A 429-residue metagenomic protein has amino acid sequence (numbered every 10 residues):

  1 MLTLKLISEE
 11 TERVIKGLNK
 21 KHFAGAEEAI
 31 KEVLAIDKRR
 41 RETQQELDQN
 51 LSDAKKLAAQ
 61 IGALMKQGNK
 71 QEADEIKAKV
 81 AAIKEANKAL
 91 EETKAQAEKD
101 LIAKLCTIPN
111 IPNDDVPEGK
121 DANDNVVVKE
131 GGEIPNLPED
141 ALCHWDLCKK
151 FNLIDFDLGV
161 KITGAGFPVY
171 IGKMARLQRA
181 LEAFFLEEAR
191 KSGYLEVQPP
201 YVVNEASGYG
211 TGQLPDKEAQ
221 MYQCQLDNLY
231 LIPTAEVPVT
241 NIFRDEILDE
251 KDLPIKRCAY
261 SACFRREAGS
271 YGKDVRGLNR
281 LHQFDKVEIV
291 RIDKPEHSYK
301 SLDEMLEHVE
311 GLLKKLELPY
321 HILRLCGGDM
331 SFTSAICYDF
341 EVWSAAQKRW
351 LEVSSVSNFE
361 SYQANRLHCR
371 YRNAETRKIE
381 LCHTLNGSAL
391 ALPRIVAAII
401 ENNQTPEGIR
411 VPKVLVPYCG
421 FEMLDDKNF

Functional and structural regions predicted by a protein language model:
M1-P135, L153, D157: N-terminal alpha-helical targeting/anchoring segments
E27, E130-F429: TRNA-recognition modules of translation machinery and tRNA-sensing kinases, especially anticodon-binding
